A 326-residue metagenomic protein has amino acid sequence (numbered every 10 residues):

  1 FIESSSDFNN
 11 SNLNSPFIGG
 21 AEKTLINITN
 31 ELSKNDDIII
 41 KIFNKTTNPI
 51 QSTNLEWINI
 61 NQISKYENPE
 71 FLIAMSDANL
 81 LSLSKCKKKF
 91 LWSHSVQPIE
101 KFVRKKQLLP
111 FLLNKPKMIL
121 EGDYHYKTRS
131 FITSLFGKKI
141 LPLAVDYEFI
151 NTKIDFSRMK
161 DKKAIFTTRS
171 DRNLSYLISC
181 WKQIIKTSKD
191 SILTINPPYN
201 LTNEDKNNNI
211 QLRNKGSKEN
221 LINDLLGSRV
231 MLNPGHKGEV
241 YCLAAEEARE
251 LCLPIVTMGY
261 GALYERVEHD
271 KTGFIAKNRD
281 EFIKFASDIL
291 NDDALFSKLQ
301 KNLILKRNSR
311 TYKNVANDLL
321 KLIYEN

Functional and structural regions predicted by a protein language model:
N27, K277, A294-Y324: A charged, aromatic-enriched C-terminal amphipathic alpha-helix characteristic of glycosyltransferases across folds
F43-P116, Y124: Extended catalytic core of nucleotide-activated donor transferases of GT-like folds
K101-F102, R129-S130, K139-D161: Acidic anion/phosphate-binding donor-loop and adjacent secondary structure in glycosyltransferase catalytic cores
Y147, D155-K215: Conserved catalytic-core segment of nucleotide-activated headgroup transferases in glycan assembly
I222, A245-E250, Y264-E265: Short alpha-helical segment that forms part of, or immediately flanks, the ligand-binding pocket in carbohydrate-active
L226-V240, L253: Acidic donor-binding loop of glycosyltransferase active sites
Y260-D270, F274-I275: Short acidic/histidine- and often glycine-rich active-site loop of Leloir-type glycosyltransferases that engages
F274, N278-K298: C-terminal "capping" alpha-helix adjacent to the active site of nucleotide-linked donor transferases in cell-envelope
